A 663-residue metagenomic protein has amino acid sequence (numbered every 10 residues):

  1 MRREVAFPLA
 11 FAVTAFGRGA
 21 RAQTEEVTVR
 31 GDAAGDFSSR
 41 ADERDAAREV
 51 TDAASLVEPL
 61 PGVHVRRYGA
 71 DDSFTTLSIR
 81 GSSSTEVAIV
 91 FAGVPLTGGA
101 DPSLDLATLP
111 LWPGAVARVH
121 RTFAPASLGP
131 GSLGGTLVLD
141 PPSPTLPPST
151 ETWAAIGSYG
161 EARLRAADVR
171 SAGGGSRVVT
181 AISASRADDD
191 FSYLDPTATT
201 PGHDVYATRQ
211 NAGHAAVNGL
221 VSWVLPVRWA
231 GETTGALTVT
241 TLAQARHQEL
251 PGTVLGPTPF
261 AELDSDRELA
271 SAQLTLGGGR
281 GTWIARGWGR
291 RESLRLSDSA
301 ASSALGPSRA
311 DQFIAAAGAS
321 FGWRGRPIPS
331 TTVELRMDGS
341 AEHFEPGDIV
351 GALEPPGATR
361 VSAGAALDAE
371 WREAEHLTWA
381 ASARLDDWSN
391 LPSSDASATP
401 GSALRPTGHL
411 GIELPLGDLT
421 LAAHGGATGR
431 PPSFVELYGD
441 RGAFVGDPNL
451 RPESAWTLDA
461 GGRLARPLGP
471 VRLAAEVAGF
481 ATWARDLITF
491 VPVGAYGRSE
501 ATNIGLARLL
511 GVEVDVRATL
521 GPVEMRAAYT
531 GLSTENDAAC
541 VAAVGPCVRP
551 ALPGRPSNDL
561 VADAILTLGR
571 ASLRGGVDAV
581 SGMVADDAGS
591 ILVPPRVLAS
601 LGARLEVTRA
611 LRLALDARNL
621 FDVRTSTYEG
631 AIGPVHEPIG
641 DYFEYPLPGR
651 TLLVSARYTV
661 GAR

Functional and structural regions predicted by a protein language model:
T24-L56, T75-T76, S84: N-terminal periplasmic "start-of-domain" segments of outer-membrane beta-barrel proteins
A54, E58-G98: Extracytoplasmic beta-strand/coil segments of soluble accessory domains associated with Gram-negative outer-membrane
V94-T122: Short acidic/polar hinge/loop motifs at secondary-structure boundaries that mediate gating or recognition
V138, L146-P147, W153-A155, A167-L263: Periplasmic-side early beta-strands and strand-to-turn transitions of outer-membrane beta-barrels
S222-R246, D264-R405, H409-P415, L473-G479 (+2 more regions): Face-selective signature of the C-terminal outer-membrane beta-barrel domain
I284-D298, P415, L421-G426, E453-L510 (+4 more regions): Membrane-embedded beta-barrel scaffold of Gram-negative outer-membrane proteins
R372-A380, R472-A484, T502-D587: Gram-negative outer-membrane beta-barrel transporters
A579-V584, R604-R663: C-terminal beta-signal and adjacent terminal beta-strands/loops of Gram-negative outer-membrane beta-barrel proteins
